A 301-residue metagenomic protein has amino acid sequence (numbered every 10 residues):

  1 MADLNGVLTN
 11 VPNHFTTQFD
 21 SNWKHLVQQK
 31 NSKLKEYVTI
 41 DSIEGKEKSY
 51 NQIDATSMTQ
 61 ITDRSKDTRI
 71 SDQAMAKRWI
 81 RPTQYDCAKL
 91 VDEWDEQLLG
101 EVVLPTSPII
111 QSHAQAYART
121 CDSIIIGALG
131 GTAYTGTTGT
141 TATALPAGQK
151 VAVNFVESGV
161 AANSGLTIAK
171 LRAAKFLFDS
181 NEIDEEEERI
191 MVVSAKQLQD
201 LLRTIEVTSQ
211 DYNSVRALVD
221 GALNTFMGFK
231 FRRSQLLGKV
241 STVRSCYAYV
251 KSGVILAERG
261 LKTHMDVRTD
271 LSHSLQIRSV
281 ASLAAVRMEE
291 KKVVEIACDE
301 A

Functional and structural regions predicted by a protein language model:
A2-L34, T39-M58, W79-R81, P146 (+2 more regions): Sequence/fold signature of self-assembling virion shell proteins
K35, C121, I125, T137 (+3 more regions): Residue-level signal for secondary-structure boundary elements
S49, A55, A76-S107, L171-R203: Structured, hydrophobic secondary-structure cores that serve as assembly/anchoring elements
I61: An anion-engaging/catalytic patch
R64-M75: Active-site-surrounding "flap" and adjacent substrate/cofactor-binding loops of secreted or lumenal enzymes, prototyped
Q84-C87, Q111-H113, F231, I277: Oligomerization/assembly interface segments of phage tail-like spikes and tubes
E96-L177, E295-A301: Alpha-helical scaffold segments that mediate packing/assembly in large oligomeric complexes
G131, K196-D200, L237-G238: Short, catalytically relevant binding-site loops at active-site mouths
